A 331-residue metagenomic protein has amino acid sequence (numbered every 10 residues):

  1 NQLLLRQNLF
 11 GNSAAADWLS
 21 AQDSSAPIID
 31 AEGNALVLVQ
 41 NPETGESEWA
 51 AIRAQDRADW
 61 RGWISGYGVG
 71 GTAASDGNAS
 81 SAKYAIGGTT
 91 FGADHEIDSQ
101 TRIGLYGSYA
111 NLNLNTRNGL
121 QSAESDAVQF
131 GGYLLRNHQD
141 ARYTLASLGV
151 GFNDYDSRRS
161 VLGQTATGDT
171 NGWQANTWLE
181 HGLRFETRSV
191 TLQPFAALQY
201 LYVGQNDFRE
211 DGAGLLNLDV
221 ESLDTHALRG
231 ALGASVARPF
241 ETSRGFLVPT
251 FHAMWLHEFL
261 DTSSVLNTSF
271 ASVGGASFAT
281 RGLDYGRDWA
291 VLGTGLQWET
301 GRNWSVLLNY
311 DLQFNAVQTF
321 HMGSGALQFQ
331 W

Functional and structural regions predicted by a protein language model:
N1-T191, L307-D311, N315-W331: Outer membrane beta-barrel translocator domains of Type V secretion systems
R61-S65, R102-L105, Q205-F208, S264-T268 (+1 more regions): Short hydrophobic/aromatic-rich motifs at helix boundaries and adjacent loops
G62-W63, P194-L198, P249-A253: Extended hydrophobic secondary-structure segments that form protein cores and membrane-embedded regions
S75, S80-A82, L112-E124, N153-N176 (+3 more regions): Extracellular/periplasm-exposed beta-strand and loop segments of Gram-negative cell-envelope proteins, dominated by
Q139, E186-R188, G214, E241-S243 (+1 more regions): Short strand-coil-strand connectors
E180, Q199, A231-S235: Non-catalytic alpha-helical scaffold/packing segments enriched in small hydrophobic residues
H181-L183, T191-L192, A197-Q205: Solvent-exposed flexible segments
D219-W331: Outer membrane beta-barrel transmembrane domains
